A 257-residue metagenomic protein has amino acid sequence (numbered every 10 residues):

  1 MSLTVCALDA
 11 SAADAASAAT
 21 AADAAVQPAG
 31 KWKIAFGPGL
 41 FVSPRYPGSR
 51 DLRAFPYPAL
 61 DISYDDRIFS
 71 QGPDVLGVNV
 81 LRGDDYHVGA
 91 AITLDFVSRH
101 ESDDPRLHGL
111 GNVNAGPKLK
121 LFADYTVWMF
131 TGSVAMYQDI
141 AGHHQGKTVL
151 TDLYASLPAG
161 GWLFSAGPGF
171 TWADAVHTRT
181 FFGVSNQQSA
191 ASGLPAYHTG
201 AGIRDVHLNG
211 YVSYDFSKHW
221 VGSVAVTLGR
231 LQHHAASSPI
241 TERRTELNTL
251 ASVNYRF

Functional and structural regions predicted by a protein language model:
M1-G30: Cleavable N-terminal export/targeting peptides
A16, V78-N79, I140-S223, G229-A235 (+2 more regions): Outer-membrane beta-barrel transmembrane domain signature
P28, R50-L52, S70, G111-A115 (+3 more regions): Short sequence motifs at beta-strands and strand-loop junctions characteristic of Gram-negative outer-membrane
I34, R67-F69, Y86, M129-G132 (+2 more regions): Repeated loop/turn-to-beta-strand initiation elements of outer-membrane beta-barrel proteins
F36-P38, L60, V88-I92, A123 (+6 more regions): Membrane-embedded beta-strand positions of outer-membrane beta-barrel proteins
L40-P44, Y64-D66, I92-S98, V127-M129 (+5 more regions): Transmembrane beta-strands of outer-membrane beta-barrel pores
Y57-S63, L153, R244-F257: Outer-membrane beta-barrel "beta-signal"
S63-D65, L81, D124-W128, S156-P158 (+2 more regions): Structural signature of outer-membrane beta-barrel channels/translocons
